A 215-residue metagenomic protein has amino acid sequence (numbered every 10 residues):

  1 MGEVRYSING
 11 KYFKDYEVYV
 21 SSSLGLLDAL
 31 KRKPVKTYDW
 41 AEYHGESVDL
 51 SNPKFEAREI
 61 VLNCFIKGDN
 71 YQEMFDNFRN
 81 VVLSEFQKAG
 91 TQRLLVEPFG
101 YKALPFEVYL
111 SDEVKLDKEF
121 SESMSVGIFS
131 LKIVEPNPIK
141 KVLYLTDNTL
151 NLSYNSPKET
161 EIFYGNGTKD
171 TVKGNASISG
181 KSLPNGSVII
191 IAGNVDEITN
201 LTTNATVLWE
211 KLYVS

Functional and structural regions predicted by a protein language model:
M1-T149, N204-S215: Extracellular/virion structural assembly segments
I139-S215: N-terminal capping/linker segments that flank leucine-rich repeat
